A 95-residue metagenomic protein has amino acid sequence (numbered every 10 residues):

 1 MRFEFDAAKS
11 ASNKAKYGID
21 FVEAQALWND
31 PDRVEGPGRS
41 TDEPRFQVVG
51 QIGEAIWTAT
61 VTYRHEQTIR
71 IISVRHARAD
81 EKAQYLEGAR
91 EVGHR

Functional and structural regions predicted by a protein language model:
M1-R95: Ribonuclease/tRNase effector modules and their secretory precursors
